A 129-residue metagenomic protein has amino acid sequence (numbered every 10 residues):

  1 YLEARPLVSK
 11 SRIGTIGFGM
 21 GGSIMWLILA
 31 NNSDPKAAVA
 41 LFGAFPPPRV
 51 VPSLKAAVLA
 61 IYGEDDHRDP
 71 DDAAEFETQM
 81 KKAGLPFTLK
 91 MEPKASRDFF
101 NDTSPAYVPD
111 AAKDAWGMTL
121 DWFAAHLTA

Functional and structural regions predicted by a protein language model:
Y1-I16, H126-A129: Gly/Ser-rich "nucleophile elbow"/oxyanion-hole loop immediately N-terminal to the catalytic nucleophile in hydrolases
G17-G21: Gly/Ala-rich beta-loop-alpha elbow adjacent to hydrolase catalytic centers
G22-S33, A38: Short glycine-enriched nucleophile-adjacent loop and the immediately C-terminal alpha-helix near the catalytic center
F42-R49: Alpha-helical scaffolding within the catalytic cores of extracellular/periplasmic polymer-degrading hydrolases
L54, A60-Y62: Short beta-strand/loop motif that positions the catalytic acidic residue of the alpha/beta-hydrolase fold
H67-E75: Conserved alpha/beta-hydrolase "acid-adjacent" motif
K81, P86-A129: C-terminal catalytic histidine-bearing segment of alpha/beta-hydrolase fold enzymes
